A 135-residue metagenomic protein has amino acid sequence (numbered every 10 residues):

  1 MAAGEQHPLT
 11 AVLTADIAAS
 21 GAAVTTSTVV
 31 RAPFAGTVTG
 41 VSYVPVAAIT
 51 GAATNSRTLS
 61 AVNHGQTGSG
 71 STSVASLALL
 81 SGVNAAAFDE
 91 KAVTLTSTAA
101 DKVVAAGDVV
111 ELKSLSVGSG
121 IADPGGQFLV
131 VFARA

Functional and structural regions predicted by a protein language model:
A2-A135: Surface-exposed, low-hydrophobicity beta-strand/loop segments enriched in small/polar/acidic residues
